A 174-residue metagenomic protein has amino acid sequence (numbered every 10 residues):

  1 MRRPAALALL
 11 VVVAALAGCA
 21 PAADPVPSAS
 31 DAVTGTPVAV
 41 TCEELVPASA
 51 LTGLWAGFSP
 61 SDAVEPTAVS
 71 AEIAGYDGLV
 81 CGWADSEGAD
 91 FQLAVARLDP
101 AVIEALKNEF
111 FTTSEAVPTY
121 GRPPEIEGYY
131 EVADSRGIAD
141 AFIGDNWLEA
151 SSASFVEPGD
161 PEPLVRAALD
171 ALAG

Functional and structural regions predicted by a protein language model:
M1-V11: N-terminal export and membrane-targeting signals
A5-A6, A15-S30: Bacterial lipoprotein signal-peptidase II cleavage site
V26-D85, L169-A173: Extracytoplasmic low-complexity, Pro/Thr/Ser/Ala/Gly-rich segments that lie immediately after a secretion/anchoring
L45, P100-A101, F155-G159: Soluble non-cytosolic domains of exported or imported proteins
A48, T52, I103-K107, E162-L169: Extracytoplasmic/secreted envelope proteins and their assembly/folding machinery, especially bacterial periplasmic
G57, D62-I73, A101-A139: Short Gly/Thr-rich strand-loop-strand
V80-P100, A150: A short acidic-to-branched-hydrophobic micro-motif
P118-G174: A short, solvent-exposed beta-edge/loop patch
